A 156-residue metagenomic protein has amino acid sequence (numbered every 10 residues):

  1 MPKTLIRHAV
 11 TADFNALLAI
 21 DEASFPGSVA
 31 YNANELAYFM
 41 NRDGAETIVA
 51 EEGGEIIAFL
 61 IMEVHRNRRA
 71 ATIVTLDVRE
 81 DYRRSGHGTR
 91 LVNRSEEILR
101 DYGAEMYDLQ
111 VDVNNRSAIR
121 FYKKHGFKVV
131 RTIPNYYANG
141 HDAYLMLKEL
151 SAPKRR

Functional and structural regions predicted by a protein language model:
K3-L5: Extreme N-terminal starter segment of soluble prokaryotic enzymes
H8-D81, V92-R94, I98, Y102 (+1 more regions): Acetyl-CoA-dependent GNAT
F25, F59, Y82, F121 (+2 more regions): Conserved hydrophobic/aromatic "anchor" residues that stabilize well-ordered secondary structure elements
E35, G54, V113, Y136-Y137: Conserved beta-strand edge residues that scaffold enzyme active sites
R79-N93, R100-Y102, D112-R120, K124-H125: Conserved glycine-rich acetyl-CoA-binding loop
T89, H141-E149: Accessory recognition modules or surfaces
D108-V111, K123, K128-Y144: Conserved catalytic-core motifs of GNAT/GCN5-like acyltransferases
